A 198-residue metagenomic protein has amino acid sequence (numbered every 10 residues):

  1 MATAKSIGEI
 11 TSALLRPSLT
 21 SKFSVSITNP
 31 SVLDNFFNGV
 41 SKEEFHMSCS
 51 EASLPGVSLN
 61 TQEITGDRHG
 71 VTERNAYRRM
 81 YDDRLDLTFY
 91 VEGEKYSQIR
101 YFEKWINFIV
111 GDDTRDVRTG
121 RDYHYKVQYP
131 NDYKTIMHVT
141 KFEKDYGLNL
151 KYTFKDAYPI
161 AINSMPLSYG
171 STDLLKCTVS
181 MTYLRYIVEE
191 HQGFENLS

Functional and structural regions predicted by a protein language model:
M1-S198: Glycine-rich, low-complexity intrinsically disordered segments
